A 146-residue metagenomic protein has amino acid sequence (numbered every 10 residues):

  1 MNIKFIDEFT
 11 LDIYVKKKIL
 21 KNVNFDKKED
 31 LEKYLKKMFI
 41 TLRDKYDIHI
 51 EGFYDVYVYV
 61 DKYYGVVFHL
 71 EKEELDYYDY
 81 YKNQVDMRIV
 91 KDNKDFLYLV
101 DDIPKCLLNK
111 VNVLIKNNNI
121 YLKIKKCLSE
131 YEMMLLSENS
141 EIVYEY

Functional and structural regions predicted by a protein language model:
M1-K21, L31, M38: Amphipathic alpha-helical packing elements
I19-H49: Acidic, aromatic-enriched beta-alpha/helix-loop junctions
D26-E29, Y63-H69, L75-Y98, K105 (+2 more regions): Long, Pro/Ser/Thr-rich low-complexity/intrinsically disordered regulatory tracts in eukaryotic proteins
Y34-T41, D92-V100: Short, basic/low-complexity N-terminal boundary segments at the transition from targeting/disordered tails
I40-E51, L99-L108: Short, solvent-exposed secondary-structure boundary motifs
Y59-V60: Surface-exposed extracytoplasmic segments
